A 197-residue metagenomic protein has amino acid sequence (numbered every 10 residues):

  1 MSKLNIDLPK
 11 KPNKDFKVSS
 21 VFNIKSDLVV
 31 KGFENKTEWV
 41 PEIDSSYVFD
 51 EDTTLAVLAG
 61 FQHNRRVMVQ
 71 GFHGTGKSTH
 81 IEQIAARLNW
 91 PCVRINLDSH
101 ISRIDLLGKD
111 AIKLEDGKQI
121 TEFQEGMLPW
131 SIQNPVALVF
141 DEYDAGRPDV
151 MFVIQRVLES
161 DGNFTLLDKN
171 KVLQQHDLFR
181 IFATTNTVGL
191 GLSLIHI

Functional and structural regions predicted by a protein language model:
S2-I195: AAA+ P-loop NTPase catalytic core and its hallmark functional loops
